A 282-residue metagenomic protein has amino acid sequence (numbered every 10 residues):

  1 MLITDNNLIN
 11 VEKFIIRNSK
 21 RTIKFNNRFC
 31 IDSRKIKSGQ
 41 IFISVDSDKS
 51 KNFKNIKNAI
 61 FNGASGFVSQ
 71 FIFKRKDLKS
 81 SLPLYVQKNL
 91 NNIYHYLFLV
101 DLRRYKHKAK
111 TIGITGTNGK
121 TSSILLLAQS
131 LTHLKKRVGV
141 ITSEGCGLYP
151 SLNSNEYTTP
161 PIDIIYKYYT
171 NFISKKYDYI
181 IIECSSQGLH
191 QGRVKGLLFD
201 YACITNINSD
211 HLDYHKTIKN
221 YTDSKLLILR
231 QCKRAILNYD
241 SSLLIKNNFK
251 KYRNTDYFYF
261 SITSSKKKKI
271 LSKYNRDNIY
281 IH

Functional and structural regions predicted by a protein language model:
M1-Y96, V100: N-terminal leader/targeting and accessory segments in enzymes
L2, N6, H215-T222, L237 (+1 more regions): Adenine nucleotide phosphate-binding catalytic loops in nucleotide-utilizing enzymes
E12, I93-Y239, L243-D256: Phosphate-binding loop of NTP-binding sites
R17, G39, S47, N52 (+7 more regions): Glycine-centered flexibility sites
N26-C30, G63-Q70, I182, A235-N238 (+1 more regions): Short, hydrophobic beta-strand segments that form beta-sheet elements in well-ordered domains
N27-F29, Q187-H190, R276-I279: Glycine-rich, charged/polar anion/phosphate-binding loops that engage phosphate groups from diverse ligands
V68-R75, T142-G145, Y239-L243, I262-S264: Short, polar loop motifs at secondary-structure junctions
D77-N89, L152-E156, K251-S261: Active-site regions of enzymes building and remodeling cell-envelope glycoconjugates
